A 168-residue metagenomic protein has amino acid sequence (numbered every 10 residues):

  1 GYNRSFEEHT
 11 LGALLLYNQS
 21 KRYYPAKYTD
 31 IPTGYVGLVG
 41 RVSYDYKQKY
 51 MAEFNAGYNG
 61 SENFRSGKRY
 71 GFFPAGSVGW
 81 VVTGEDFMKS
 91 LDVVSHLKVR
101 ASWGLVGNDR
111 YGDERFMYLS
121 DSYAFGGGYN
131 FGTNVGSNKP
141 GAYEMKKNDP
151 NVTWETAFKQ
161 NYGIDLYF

Functional and structural regions predicted by a protein language model:
G1-F168: Extracellular/periplasmic, surface-exposed regions of secreted and cell-surface proteins
